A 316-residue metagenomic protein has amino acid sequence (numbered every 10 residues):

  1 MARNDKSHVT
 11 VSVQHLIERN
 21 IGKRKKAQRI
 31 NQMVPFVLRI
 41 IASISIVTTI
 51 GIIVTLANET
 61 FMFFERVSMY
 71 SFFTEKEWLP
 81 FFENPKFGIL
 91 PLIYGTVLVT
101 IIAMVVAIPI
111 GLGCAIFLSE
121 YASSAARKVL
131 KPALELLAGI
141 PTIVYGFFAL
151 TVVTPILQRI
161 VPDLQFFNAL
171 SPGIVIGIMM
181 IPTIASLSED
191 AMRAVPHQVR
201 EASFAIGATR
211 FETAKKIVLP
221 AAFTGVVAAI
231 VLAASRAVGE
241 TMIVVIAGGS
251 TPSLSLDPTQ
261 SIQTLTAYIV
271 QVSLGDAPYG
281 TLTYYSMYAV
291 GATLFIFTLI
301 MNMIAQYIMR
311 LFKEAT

Functional and structural regions predicted by a protein language model:
M1-A42, A305-T316: Transmembrane alpha-helical segments of polytopic membrane transport and secretion proteins
R19-F36, A57-A103, S123-S124, Q271-Y284: Periplasmic/extracellular loop-to-transmembrane helix junction in inner-membrane transport proteins
I50, V54-A57, I108-I116, A133 (+8 more regions): Membrane-embedded alpha-helices of multi-pass transport/permease systems
I110-A149, L187, A315: Cytoplasmic-entry segments and transmembrane alpha-helices of multi-pass inner-membrane transporters
E135-M180: Generic hydrophobic transmembrane alpha-helix motif, especially the helices
L187-S188, F204, R210-G248: Transmembrane alpha-helices
E189-R193, H197, F204, L274 (+1 more regions): C-terminal transmembrane helix and the adjacent membrane-cytosol boundary/short C-terminal tail of inner/organellar
V244-F295: Interhelical loop and adjacent transmembrane-helix boundary motif in polytopic membrane transport permeases
